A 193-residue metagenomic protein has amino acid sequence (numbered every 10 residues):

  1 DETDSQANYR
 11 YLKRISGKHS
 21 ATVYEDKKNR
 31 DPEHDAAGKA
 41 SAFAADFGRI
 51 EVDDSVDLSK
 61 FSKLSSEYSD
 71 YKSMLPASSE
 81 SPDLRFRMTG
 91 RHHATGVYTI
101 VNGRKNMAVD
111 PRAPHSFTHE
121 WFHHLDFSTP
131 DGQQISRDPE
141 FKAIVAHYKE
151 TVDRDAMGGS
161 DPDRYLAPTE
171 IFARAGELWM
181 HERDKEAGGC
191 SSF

Functional and structural regions predicted by a protein language model:
D1-F193: Active-site-flanking segments in enzyme catalytic domains
